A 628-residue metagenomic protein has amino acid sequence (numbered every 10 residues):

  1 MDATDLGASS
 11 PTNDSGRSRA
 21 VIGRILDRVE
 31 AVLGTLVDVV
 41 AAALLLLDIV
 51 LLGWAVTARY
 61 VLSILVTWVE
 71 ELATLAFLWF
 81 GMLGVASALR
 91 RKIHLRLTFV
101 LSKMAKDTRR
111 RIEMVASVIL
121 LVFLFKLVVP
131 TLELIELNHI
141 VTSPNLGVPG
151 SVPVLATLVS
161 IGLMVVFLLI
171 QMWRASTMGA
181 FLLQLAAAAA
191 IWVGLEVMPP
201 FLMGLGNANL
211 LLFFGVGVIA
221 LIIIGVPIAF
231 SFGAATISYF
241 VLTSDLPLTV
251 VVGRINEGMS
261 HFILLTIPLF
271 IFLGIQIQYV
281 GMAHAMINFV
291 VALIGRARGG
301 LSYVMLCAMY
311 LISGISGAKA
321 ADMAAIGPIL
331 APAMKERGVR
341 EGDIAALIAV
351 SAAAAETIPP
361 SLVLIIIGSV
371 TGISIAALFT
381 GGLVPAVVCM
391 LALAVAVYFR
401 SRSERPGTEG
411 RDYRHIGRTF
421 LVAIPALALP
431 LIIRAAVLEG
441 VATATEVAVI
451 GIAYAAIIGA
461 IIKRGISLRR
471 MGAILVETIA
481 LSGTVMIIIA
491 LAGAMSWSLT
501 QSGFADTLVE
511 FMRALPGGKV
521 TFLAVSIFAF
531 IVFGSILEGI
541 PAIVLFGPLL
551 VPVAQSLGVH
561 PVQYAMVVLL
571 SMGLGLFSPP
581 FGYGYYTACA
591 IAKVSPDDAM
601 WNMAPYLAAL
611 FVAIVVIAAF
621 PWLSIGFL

Functional and structural regions predicted by a protein language model:
M1-G206, I487: Alpha-helical transmembrane segments and membrane-interface helix-loop junctions in multi-pass membrane proteins
D2-T12, V141-S143, P153-V154, M178-L628: Alpha-helical transmembrane segments of multi-pass membrane transport proteins
